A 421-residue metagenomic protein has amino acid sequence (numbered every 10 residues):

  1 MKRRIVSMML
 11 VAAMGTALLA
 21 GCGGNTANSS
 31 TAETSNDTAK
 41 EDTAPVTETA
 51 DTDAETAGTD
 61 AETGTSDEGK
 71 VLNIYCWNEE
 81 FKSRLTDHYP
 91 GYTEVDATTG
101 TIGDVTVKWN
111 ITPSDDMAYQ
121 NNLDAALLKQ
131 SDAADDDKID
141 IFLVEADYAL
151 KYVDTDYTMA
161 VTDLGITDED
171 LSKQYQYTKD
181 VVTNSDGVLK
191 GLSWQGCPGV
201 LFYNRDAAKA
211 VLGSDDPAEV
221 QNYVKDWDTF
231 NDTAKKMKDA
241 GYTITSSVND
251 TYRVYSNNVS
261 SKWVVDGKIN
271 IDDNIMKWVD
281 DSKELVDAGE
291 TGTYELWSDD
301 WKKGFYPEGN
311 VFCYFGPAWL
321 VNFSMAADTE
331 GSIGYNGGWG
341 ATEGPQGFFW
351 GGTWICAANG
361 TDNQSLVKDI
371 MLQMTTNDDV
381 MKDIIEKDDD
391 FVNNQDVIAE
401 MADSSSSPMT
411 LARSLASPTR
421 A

Functional and structural regions predicted by a protein language model:
R3-N25: Sec-dependent N-terminal signal peptides of Gram-positive bacterial secreted proteins and lipoproteins
S7, C22-L150, L366: Conserved N-terminal structural module of periplasmic/extracytoplasmic solute-binding proteins
K70, A97-D115, A134-D136, S214-Q221 (+4 more regions): A local structural motif
K82-P90, K277-D369: Extracytoplasmic/periplasmic substrate-binding proteins
I111-A125, K225-T229, T293-P307: Short helix-initiation/N-cap motifs at beta->coil->alpha
M117-Q120, S131, F142-V200, D228-N231 (+2 more regions): Hinge/lid segment of periplasmic solute-binding proteins
T162-S172, D180-T251, W263-L296, N359-S365 (+1 more regions): Helix-loop-helix "hinge/cap" segment bordering the ligand-binding cleft or interdomain interface
F323-T329, P345-F349, T353-A421: C-terminal lobe and pocket-closing loops of periplasmic/extracytoplasmic Venus-flytrap solute-binding proteins
